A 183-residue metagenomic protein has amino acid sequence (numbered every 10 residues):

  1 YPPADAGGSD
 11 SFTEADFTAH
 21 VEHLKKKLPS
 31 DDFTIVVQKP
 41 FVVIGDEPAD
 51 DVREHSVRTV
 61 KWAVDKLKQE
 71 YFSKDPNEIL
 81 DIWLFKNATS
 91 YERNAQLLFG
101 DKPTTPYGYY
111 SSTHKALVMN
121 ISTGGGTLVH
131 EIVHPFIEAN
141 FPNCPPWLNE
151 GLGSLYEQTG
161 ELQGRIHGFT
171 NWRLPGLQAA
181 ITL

Functional and structural regions predicted by a protein language model:
T13, H20, S30-N149, T159-L162 (+1 more regions): Juxtacatalytic substrate-recognition/specificity segment
E22-L24, L183: Pan-zinc metallopeptidase signature
N149-L183: Flexible, glycine-rich surface segments
